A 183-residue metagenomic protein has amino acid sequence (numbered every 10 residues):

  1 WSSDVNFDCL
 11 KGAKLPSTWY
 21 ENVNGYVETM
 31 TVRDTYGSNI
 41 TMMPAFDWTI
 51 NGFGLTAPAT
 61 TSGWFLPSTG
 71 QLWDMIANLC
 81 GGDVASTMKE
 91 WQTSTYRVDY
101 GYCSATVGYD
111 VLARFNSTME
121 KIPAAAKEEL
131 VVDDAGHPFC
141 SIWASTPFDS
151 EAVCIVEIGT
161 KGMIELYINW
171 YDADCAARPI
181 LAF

Functional and structural regions predicted by a protein language model:
W1-T61, C80-G82, E165-F183: Short, compositionally biased
N24-G25, Y36-G37, T93-T95, G136 (+1 more regions): Intrinsic-disorder/low-complexity loop/linker signature
M42, F46-G63, T69-E157: An exposed tryptophan-centered "aromatic clamp" motif
L66-P67, P179: Proline-centered helix-kink/hinge sites
V156-Y167: Low-complexity, intrinsically disordered Gly/Pro/Thr-rich segments
